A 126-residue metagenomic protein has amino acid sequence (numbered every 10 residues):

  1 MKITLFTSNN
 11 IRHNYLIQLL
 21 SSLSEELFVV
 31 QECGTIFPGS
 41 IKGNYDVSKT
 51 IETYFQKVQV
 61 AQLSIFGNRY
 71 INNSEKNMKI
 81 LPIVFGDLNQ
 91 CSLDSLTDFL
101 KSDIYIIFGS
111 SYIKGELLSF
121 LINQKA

Functional and structural regions predicted by a protein language model:
M1-A126: One-carbon transfer enzymes
